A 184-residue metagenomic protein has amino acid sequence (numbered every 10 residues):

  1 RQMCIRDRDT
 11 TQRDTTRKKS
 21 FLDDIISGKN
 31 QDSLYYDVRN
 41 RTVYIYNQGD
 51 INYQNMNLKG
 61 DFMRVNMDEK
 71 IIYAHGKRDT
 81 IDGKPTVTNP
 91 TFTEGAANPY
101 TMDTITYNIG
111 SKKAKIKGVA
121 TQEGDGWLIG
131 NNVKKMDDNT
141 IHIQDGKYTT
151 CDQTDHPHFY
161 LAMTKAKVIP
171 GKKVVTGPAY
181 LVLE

Functional and structural regions predicted by a protein language model:
R1-I5: Short, small-residue-biased leader/transition segments that mark boundaries at the very start of proteins
R6-E184: Structural signature for solvent-exposed beta-strand/loop edge elements and short helix-capping sites, enriched
